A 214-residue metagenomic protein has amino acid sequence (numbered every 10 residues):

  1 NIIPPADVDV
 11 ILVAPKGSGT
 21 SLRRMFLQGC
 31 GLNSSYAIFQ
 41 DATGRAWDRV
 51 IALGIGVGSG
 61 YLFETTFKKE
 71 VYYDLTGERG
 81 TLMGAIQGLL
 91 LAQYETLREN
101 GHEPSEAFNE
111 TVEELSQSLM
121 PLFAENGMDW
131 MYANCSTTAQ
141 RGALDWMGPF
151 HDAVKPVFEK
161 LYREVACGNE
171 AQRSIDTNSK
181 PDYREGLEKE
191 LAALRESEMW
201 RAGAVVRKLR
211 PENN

Functional and structural regions predicted by a protein language model:
N1-R79: Rossmann-fold dinucleotide-binding core
N33, A37, I55, H102-N214: NAD(P)-dependent Rossmann-like dehydrogenase/reductase catalytic/cofactor-binding core
G44, Q87, V112-S116: Generic structural signal for well-ordered, non-transmembrane alpha-helical segments in soluble/cytosolic regions
R45-D48, G88, A153: Generic recognition of short, well-ordered alpha-helical interface segments
Y72-L75, L82, I86-L90, E99 (+1 more regions): A contiguous, surface-oriented mixed alpha/beta subdomain in the mid-to-C-terminal portion of proteins that forms
E78-T81, M128: RNase H-like (RuvC/DEDD) metal-dependent nuclease/polynucleotide-processing core
